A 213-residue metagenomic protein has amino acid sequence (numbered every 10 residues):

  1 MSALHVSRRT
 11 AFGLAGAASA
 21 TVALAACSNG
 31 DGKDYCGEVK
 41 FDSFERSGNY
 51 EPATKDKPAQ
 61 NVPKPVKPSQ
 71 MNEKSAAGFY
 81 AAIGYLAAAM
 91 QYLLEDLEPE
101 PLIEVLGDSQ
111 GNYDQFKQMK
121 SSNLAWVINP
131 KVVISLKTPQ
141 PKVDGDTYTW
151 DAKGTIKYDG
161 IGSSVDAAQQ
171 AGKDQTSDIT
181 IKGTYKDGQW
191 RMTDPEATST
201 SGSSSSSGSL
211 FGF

Functional and structural regions predicted by a protein language model:
M1-V6: Actinobacteria-biased recognition of intrinsically disordered, low-complexity terminal regions
R8-F12: N-terminal export leaders
G13-L14, I161: Short, basic/low-complexity N-terminal boundary segments at the transition from targeting/disordered tails
A15-A17, T21-A23, C27-G78: Juxtamembrane and targeting peptides
A25-A26, G84-E95, L102, T155 (+2 more regions): Primarily hydrophobic membrane-targeting regions of prokaryotic envelope proteins
D31-K40, D144-F213: Exposed beta-sheet edge and beta->alpha loop/turn motif
T54-I128: Core segments of small alpha/beta cavity-forming domains
N123-V143: A short, amphipathic edge element
